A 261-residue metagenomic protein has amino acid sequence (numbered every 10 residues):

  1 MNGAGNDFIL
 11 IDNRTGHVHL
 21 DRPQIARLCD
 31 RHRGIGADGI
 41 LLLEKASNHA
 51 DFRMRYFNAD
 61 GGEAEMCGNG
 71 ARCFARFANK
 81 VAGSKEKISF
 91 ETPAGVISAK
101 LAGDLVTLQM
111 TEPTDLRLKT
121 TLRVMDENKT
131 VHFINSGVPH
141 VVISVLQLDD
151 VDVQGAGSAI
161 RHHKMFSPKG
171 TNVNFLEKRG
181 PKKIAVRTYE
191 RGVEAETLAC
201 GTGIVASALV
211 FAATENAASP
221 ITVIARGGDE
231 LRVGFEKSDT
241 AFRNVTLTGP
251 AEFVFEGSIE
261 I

Functional and structural regions predicted by a protein language model:
M1-G103, V142-I261: A glycine-rich beta-to-alpha transition motif near the start of alpha/beta enzyme domains, typified by
E112-V131, S158: Active-site glycine-rich loop that binds ribose-phosphate moieties when present
R123-D150: Internal active-site segments that recognize and position negatively charged phosphoryl groups and nucleotide moieties
